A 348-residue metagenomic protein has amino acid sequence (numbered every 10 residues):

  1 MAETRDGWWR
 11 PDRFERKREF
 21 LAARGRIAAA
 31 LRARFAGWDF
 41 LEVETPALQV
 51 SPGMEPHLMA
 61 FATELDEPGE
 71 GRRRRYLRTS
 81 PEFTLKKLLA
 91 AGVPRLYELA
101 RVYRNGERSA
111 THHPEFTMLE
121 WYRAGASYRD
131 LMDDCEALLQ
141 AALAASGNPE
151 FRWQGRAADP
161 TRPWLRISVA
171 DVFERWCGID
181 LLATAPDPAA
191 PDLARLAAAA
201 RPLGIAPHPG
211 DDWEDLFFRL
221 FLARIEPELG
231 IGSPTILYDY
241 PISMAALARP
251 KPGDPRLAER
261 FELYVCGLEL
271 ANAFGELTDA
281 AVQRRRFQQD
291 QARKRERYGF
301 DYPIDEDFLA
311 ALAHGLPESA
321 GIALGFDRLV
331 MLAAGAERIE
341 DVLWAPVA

Functional and structural regions predicted by a protein language model:
A2-D130, L138-Q140, E226, M331: Class II aminoacyl-tRNA synthetase-like tRNA-binding/catalytic domains
L21-G25, A29, G37, E42 (+16 more regions): Conserved structured core elements
A30-R34, W38, L88, V102 (+11 more regions): Generic, well-ordered alpha-helical scaffold segments in large soluble proteins
L41, M59, R73-R75, R95 (+10 more regions): Structural beta-strand/beta-sheet cores of well-ordered domains, especially the beta-sheet scaffolds that support
A124-S127, A144, G178, C266 (+4 more regions): Short, well-ordered loop/turn and helix-capping segments at boundaries between secondary-structure elements and domains
A144-G267, Q289-L316: Metal-assisted phosphate- and nucleotidyl-transfer catalytic regions
A280-A348: Active-site pocket scaffolds in enzymes
